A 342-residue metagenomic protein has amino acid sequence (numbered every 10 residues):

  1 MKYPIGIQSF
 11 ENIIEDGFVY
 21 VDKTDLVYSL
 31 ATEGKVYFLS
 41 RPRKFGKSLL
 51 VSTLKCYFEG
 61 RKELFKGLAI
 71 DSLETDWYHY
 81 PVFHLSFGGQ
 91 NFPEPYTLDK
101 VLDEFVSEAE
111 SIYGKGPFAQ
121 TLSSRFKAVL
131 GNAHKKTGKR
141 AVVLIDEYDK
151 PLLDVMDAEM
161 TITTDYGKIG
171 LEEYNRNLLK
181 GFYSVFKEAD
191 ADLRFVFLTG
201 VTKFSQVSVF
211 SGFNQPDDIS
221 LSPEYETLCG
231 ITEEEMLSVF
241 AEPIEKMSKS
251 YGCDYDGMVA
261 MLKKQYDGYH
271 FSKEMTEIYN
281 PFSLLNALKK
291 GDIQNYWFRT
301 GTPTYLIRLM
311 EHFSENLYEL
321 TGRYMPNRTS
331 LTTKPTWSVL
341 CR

Functional and structural regions predicted by a protein language model:
M1-R342: Phosphate-binding site recognition
